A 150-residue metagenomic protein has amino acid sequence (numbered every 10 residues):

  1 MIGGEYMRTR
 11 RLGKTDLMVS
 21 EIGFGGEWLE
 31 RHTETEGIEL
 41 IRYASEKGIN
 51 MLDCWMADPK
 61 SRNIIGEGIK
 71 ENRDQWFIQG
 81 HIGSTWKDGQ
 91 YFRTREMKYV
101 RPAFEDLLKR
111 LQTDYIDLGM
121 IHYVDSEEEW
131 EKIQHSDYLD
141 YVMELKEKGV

Functional and structural regions predicted by a protein language model:
I2-G80, Y141, E147-K148: N-terminal binding-site loop/beta-alpha segment at the start of enzyme catalytic domains that lines or forms
F24, L52, K87-Q90, E129: A general structural-boundary detector
E30-R31, W86, S126-E129: Short, small-residue-enriched loops and turns at beta-alpha junctions that line or gate enzyme active sites
E46, F92-V150: Glycine/proline-rich, positively charged, aromatic-decorated active-site loop/lid region on the catalytic face
A57, E71-K98, H122-D125: Structural motif corresponding to the early beta-alpha repeats
